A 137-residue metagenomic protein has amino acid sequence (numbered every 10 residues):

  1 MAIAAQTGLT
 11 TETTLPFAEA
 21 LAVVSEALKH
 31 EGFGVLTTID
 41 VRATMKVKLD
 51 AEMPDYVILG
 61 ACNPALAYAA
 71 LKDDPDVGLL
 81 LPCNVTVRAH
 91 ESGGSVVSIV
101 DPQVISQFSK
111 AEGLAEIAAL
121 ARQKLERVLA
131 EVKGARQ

Functional and structural regions predicted by a protein language model:
M1-E31, A130, G134: Terminal, regulation- and interaction-focused segments at domain boundaries
I3-A5, K29, A51-P54, H90: Short glycine-enriched loop/turn motifs at secondary-structure junctions
L15, E19, D40, E116 (+1 more regions): Conserved active-site and cofactor/substrate-binding residues in soluble primary-metabolism enzymes
S25, R42-A43, E126: Short glycine-/small-residue-rich flexible loop motifs, especially phosphate/cofactor-binding loops
G34-T86: Compact, glycine-rich, soluble single-domain proteins
T86-K110: Beta-strand/loop substructures that line and gate deep hydrophobic ligand-binding cavities in soluble
F108-Q137: Well-ordered alpha/beta subsegment
